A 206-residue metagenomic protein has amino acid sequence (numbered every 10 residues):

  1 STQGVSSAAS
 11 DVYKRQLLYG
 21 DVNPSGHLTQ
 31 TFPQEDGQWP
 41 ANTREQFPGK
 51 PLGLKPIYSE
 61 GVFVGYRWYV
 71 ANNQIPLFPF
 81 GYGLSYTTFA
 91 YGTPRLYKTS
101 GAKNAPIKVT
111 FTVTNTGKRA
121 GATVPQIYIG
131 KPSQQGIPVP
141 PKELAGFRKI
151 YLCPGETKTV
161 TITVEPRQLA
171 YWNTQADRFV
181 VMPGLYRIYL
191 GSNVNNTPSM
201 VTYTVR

Functional and structural regions predicted by a protein language model:
S1-Y13: Single conserved hydrophobic/aromatic residue that forms the stacking wall/gate of nucleotide- or nucleobase-binding
S7-S10, L54, Q135: Alpha-helix capping and helix-loop boundary segments enriched in small/acidic/polar residues
S10-D11, G37, T99: A short acidic, often aromatic-flanked loop/helix-cap motif at beta-alpha or helix-coil junctions that lines enzyme
R15, N23-N42, G65, I75-F78 (+3 more regions): Acidic/polar loop patches that form or flank catalytic/metal-binding clefts of enzymes that bind anionic ligands
P24, L28, L54, V62-G65 (+4 more regions): Glycine-rich, flexible loop/turn motifs
Q46-T93: Catalytic cores of secreted or luminal carbohydrate-active enzymes
N72-N73, L84-R206: Intrinsically disordered, low-complexity Ser/Thr/Gly-rich stretches
